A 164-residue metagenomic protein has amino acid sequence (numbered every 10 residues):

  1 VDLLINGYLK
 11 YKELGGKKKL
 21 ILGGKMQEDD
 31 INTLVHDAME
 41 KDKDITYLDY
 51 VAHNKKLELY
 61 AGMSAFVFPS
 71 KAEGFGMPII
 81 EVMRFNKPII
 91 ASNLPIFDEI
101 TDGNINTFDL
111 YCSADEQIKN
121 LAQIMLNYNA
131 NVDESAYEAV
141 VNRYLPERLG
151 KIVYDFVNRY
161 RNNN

Functional and structural regions predicted by a protein language model:
V1-K10: A conserved mid-protein helix/loop that constitutes part of the nucleotide-sugar donor-binding site
K17-T33, D49-Y50: Glycosyltransferase donor-sugar binding loop
N32-L57: Nucleotide-activated donor-binding/catalytic signature segment of Leloir-type glycosyltransferases, i.e., the conserved
E58-M63: Short alpha-helical donor nucleotide-sugar binding micro-motif in glycosyltransferases
K71: Aromatic "clamp/platform" in nucleotide-sugar-dependent glycosyltransferases that forms part of the donor/acceptor
P88-A91: Short hydrophobic beta-strand element within catalytic cores of glycosyltransferases and related nucleotide-activated
D98-Q123: Change "using UDP/GDP/dTDP sugars" to "using nucleotide sugars
N129-N162: A charged, aromatic-enriched C-terminal amphipathic alpha-helix characteristic of glycosyltransferases across folds
